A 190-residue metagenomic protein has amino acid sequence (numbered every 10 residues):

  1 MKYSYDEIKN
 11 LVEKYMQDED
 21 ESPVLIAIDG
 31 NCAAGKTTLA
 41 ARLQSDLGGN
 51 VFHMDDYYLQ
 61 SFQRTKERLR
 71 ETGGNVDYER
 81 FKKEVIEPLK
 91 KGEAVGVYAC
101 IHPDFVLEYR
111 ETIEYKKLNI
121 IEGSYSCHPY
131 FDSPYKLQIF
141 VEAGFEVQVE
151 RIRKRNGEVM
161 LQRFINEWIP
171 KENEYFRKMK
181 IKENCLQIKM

Functional and structural regions predicted by a protein language model:
M1-L25: Extreme N-terminal, non-catalytic leader segments that precede Walker-type/kinase nucleotide-binding cores
N31: P-loop (Walker A) phosphate-binding loop of NTP-binding proteins
G35: Conserved glycine(s) of the Walker
L39: Hydrophobic positions on the alpha1 helix immediately C-terminal to the Walker A/P-loop
G49-F62: Short beta-strand-centered segment that lines the nucleotide-binding/catalytic pocket of NTP-utilizing
Q63-V106, L118: Conserved nucleotide-sensing/catalytic segment adjacent to the nucleotide-binding pocket in NTP-handling enzymes
V106-L107, H128, S133, G157-M190: Small-molecule kinase domains that catalyze NTP-dependent phosphoryl transfer to phosphate-bearing small molecules
V106-R155: ATP-dependent NMP and nucleoside kinases share a basic, alpha-helical "lid"
